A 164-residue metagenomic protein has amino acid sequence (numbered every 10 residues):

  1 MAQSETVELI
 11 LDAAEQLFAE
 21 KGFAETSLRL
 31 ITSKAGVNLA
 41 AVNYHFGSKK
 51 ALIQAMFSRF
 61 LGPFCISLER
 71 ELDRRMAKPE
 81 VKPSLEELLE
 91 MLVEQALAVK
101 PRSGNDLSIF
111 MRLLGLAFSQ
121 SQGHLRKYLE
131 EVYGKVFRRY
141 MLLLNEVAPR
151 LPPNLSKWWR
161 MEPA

Functional and structural regions predicted by a protein language model:
M1-S4, R75: N-terminal intrinsically disordered/low-complexity leader segments
L9, L17-R59: Helix-turn-helix
K49, M56, F60, F64 (+3 more regions): Hydrophobic/aromatic residues within well-ordered alpha-helical segments
A51, F60, F64-M76: Conserved phosphoryl-transfer catalytic core
E69-S108, R160: Hydrophobic alpha-helical connector segments
E87, S108-I109, Q122-A148: Amphipathic alpha-helical packing segments from all-alpha helical-bundle domains
A148-A164: All-alpha amphipathic helical-bundle segments outside canonical DNA-binding/catalytic cores that form hydrophobic
